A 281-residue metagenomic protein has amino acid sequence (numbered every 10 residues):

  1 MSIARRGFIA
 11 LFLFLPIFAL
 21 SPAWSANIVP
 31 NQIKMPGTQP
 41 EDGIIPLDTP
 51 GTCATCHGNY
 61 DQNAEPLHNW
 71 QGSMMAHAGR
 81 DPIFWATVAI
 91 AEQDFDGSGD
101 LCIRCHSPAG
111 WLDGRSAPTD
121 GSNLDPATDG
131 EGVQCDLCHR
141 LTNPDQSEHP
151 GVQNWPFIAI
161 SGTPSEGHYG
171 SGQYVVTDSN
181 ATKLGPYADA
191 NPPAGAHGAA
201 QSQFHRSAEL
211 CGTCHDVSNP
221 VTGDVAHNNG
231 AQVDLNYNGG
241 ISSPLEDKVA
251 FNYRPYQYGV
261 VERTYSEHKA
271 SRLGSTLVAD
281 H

Functional and structural regions predicted by a protein language model:
M1-R6: N-terminal secretory signal peptides that target proteins for export/translocation
A10-A19: Bacterial N-terminal signal peptides
W24-E131, R140-R206, T213-D216, G223-D280: Sequence context of c-type cytochrome heme-c attachment sites
Q134-C135, C211: Short beta-strand-alpha-helix junction that forms the catalytic/metal-binding core of metal-dependent nuclease domains
